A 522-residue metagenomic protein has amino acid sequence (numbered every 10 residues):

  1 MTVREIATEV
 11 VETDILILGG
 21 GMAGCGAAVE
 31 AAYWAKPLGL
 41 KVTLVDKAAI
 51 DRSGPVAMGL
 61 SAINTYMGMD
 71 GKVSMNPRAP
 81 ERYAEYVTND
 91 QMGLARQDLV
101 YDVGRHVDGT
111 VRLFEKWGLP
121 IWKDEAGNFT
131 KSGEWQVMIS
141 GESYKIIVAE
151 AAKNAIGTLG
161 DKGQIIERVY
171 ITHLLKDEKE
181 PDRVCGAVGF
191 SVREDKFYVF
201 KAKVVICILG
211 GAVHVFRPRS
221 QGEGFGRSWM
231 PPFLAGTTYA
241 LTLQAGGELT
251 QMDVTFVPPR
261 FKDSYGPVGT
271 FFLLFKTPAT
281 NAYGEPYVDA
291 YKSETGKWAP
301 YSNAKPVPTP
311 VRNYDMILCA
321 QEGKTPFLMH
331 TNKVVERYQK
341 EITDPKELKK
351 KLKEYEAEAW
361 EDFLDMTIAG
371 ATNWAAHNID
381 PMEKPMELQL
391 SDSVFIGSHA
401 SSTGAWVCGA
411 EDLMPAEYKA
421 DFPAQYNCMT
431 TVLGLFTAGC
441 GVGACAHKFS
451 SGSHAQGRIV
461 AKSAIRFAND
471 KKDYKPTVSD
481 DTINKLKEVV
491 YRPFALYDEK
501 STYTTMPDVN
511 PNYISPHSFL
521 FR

Functional and structural regions predicted by a protein language model:
V3-L16, A27-E30, A49-G54, M58 (+9 more regions): Glycine- and aromatic-enriched mobile tails/lids
V10-T13, E194-V204, T431: Core beta-strand elements of the Rossmann-like FAD/NAD(P) dinucleotide-binding domain in flavoenzyme oxidoreductases
I15-T43: N-terminal Rossmann-like FAD-binding beta1-loop-alpha1 element of flavoenzymes
L16-L18, V199-G210, L435: Short hydrophobic core segments
G39-D46, L249-Q251: Short beta-strand "acidic-cap" motif of Rossmann-like dinucleotide-binding folds
A48-E85, P259, P267-F271, F275: Conserved N-terminal glycine-rich FAD pyrophosphate-binding loop of Rossmann-like flavoproteins
D108, K116-H173, E180-R183, D253-F449 (+1 more regions): Mobile, glycine/GP-rich and aromatic-enriched active-site lid/loop segments adjacent to catalytic centers
C207-P267, S450-S463: Glycine-rich loop(s) and the adjacent beta-strand/alpha-helix scaffold that form part
